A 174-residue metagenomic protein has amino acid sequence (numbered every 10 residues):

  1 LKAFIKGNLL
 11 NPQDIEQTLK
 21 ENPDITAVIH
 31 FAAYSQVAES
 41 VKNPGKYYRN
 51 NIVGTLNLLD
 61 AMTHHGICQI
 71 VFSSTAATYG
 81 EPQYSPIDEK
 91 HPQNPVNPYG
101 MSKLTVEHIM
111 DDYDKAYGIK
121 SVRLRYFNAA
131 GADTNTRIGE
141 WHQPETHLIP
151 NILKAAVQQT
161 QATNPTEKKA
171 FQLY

Functional and structural regions predicted by a protein language model:
L1-A3, S121, F171: Short, conserved active-site loop motifs that form the nucleotide-linked donor/cofactor pocket
K2-A27: Conserved Rossmann-fold cofactor-binding substructure of NAD(P)-dependent oxidoreductases
D14-Q17, A27, N57, H108-I109 (+1 more regions): Alpha-helical elements of Rossmann-like donor-binding domains used by nucleotide-donor carbohydrate transfer enzymes
K20-P23, T63-H64, K115, V157: Residue-level signal for alpha-helix termini/capping positions
T26-I29, V71: N-terminal Rossmann-like NAD(P) cofactor-binding module of classical short-chain dehydrogenase/reductase
F31-S35, S74-T75: Conserved NAD(P)H cofactor-binding loop of Rossmann-fold oxidoreductase domains
S40, F127-Y174: A conserved pocket-lining segment of Rossmann-fold NAD(P)-dependent short-chain dehydrogenase/reductase
K42-N57, H64, C68-Q69, T78-H147: Catalytic helix-loop patch of NAD(P)-dependent Rossmann-fold dehydrogenases
